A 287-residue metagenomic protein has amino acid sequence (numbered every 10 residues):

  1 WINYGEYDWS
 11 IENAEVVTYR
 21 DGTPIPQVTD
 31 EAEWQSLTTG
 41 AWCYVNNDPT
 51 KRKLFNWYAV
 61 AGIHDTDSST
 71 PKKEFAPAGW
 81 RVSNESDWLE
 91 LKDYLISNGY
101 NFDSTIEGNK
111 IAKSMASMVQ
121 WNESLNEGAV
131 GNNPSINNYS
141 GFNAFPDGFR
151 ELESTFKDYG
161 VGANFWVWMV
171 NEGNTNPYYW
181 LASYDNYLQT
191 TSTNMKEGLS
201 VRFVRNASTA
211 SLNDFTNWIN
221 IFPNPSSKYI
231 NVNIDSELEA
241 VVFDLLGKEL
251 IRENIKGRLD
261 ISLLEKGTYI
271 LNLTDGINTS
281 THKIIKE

Functional and structural regions predicted by a protein language model:
W1-A207: Conserved positions within compact, well-structured domain cores
N213-E287: C-terminal outer-membrane/trafficking sorting elements
